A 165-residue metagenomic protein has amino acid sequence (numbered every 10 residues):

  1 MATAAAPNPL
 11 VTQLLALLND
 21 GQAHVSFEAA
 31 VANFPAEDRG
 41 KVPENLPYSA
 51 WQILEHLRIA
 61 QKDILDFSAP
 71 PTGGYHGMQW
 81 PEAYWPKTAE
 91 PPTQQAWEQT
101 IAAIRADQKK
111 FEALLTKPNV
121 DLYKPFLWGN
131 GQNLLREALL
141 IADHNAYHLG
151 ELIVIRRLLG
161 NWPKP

Functional and structural regions predicted by a protein language model:
A4-P7, Q13-H24, E28-V31, E37-W85 (+1 more regions): Short, contiguous alpha-helical
P9, Q13, S26, A96-Q99 (+1 more regions): Exposed alpha-helical structural elements
W85-P125, R136-I141: Acidic/histidine-rich alpha-helical segments that form the ligand environment of transition-metal centers
